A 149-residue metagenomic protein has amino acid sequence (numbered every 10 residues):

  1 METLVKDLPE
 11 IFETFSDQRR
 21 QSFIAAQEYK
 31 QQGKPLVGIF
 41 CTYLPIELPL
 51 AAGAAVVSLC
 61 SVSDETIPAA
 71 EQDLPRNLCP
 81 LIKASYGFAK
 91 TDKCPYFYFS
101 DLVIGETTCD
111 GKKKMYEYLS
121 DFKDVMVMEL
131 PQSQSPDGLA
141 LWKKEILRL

Functional and structural regions predicted by a protein language model:
M1-L149: An N-terminal assembly and electron-transfer interface module characteristic of large anaerobic redox and radical
